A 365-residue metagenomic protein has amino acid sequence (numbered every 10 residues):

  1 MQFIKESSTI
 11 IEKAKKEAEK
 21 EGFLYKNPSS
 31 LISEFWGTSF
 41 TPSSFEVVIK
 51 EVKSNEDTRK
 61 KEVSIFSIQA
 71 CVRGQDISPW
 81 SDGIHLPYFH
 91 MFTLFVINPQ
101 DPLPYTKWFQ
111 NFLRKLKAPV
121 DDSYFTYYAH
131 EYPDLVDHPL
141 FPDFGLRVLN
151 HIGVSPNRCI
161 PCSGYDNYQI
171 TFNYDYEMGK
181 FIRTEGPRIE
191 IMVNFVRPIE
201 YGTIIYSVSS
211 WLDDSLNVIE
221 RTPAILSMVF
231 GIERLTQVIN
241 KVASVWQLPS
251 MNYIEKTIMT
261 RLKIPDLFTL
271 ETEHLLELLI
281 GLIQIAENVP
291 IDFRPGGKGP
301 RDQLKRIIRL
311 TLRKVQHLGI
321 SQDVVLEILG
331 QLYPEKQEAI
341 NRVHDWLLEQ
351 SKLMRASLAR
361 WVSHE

Functional and structural regions predicted by a protein language model:
M1-K305, R313-Q337, H344-H364: Structured aminoacyl-transfer and RNA-binding surfaces used for tRNA recognition/handling in the translation apparatus
